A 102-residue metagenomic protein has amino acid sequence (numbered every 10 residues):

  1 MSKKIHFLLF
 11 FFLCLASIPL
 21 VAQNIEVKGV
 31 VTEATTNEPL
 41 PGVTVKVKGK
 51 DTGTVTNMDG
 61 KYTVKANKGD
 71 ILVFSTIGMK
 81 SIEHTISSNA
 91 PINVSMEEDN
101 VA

Functional and structural regions predicted by a protein language model:
M1-N24: Cleavable N-terminal targeting peptides that direct proteins into the secretory/outer-membrane pathway or into
L20-A102: Periplasm-facing N-terminal accessory domains of Gram-negative outer-membrane beta-barrel systems
